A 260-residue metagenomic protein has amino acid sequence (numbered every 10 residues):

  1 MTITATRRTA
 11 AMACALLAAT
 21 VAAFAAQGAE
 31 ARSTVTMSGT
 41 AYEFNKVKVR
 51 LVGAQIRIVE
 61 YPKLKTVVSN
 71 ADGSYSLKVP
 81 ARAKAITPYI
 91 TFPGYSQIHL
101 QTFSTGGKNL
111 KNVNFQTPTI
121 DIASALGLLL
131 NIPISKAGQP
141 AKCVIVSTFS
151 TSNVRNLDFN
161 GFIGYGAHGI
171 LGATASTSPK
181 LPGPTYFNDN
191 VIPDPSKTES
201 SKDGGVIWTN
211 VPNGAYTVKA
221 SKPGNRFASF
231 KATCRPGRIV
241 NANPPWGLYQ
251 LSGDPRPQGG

Functional and structural regions predicted by a protein language model:
T2-C14: Bacterial N-terminal signal peptides that target proteins for export
A13-A23: Bacterial N-terminal signal peptides
A26-T36, V113-V144, S150-T151: Beta-strand-rich domain onsets/edges
R32-Q55, T148-H168: Structural motif
I58-V79, P179-G205: Short, acidic Ser/Thr/Gly-rich low-complexity loop/linker segments typical of extracellular and cell-surface proteins
S76-T87, S196-T217, S221-G224: Short Pro-Gly-centered beta-turn/loop motif in secreted/extracellular proteins
T91-I120, T198-E199, V211-A215, S221-G260: Structured interaction patches on ligand/partner-binding surfaces of diverse proteins
S152-S200: Short helix-loop boundary/capping segments
